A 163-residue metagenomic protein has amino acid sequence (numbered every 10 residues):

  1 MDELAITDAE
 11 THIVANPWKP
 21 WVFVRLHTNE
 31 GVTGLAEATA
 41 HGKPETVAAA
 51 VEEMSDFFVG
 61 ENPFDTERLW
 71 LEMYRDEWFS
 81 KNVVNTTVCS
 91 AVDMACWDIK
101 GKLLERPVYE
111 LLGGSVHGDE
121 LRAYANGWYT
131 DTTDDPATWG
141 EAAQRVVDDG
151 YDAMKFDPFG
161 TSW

Functional and structural regions predicted by a protein language model:
M1-L35, T39-A40: Structured beta-strand/loop patches that form or line metal/cofactor-binding pockets in enzymes
A9-T11, V108, W139-E141: Glycine-rich, charged/polar anion/phosphate-binding loops that engage phosphate groups from diverse ligands
H12-A15, V84, V88, D148: Short Gly/Pro-enriched turn/cap motifs at secondary-structure boundaries
K19, V92-D93, T138: Residue-level preference for nonpolar/small residues embedded in alpha-helices
W21-F23, A91, E120, A153: Broad gene-expression machinery/nucleic-acid interaction feature
H27-L104: Metal- or metallocofactor-binding catalytic centers and their adjacent structured scaffolds across diverse enzyme
D93-D131: Glycine-rich, aromatic-flanked loop segments that form ligand/cofactor-binding clefts across common enzyme folds
D119-W163: Metal-dependent enolase-superfamily TIM-barrel catalytic cores that perform enediolate-based chemistry
